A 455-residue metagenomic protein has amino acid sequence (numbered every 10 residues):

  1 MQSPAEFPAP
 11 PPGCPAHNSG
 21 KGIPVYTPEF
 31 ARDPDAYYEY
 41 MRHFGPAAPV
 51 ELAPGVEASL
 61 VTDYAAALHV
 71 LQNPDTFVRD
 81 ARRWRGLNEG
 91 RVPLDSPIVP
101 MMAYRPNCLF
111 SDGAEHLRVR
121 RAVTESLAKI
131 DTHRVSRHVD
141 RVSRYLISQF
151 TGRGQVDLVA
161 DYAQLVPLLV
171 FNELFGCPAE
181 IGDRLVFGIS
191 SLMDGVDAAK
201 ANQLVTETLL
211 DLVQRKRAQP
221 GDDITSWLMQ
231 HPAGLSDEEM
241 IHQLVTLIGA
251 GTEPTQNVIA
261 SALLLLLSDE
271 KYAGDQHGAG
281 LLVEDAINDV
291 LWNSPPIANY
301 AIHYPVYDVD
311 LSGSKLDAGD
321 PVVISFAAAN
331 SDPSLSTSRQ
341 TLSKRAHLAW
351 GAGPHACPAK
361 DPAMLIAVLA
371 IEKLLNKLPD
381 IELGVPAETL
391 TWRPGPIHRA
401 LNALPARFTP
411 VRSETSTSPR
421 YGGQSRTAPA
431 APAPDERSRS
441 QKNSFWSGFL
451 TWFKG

Functional and structural regions predicted by a protein language model:
M1-V159, F171-V186, S190-L192, W446-G455: Active-site substrate-recognition loop segments, prototypically the cytochrome P450 B′-helix/B-C loop
N172-E180, M229, L264-D275, S331-S334 (+1 more regions): Cytochrome P450
F175, R184-A233: Cytochrome P450 catalytic core segment centered on helix I
I241-I248, T252-G278, P358-L378: Cytochrome P450 catalytic-core helices
G278-G313: Conserved cytochrome P450 K-helix E-x-x-R motif and the immediately C-terminal K′/meander segment
N288, A327-V368, E372: Cytochrome P450 heme-binding Cys-pocket and its upstream "meander" loop
S312-S334: A translation/RNA-centric and nucleic-acid-associated enzymatic feature enriched in Class II aminoacyl-tRNA synthetases
V368-G455: Cytochrome P450 proximal C-terminal region
